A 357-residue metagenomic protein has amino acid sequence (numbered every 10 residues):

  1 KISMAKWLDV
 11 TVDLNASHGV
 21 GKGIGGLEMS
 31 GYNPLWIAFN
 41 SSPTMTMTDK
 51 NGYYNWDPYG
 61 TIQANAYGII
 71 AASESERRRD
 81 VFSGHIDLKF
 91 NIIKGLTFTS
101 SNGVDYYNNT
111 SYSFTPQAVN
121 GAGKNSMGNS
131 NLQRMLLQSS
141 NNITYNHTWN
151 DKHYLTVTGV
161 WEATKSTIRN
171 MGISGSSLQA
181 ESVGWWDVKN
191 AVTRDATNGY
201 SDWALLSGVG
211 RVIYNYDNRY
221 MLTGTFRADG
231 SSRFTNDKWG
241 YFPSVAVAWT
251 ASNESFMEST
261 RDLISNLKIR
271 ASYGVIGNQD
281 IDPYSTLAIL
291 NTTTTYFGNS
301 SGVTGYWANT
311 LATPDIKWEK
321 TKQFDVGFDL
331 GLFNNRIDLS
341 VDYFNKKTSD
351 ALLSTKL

Functional and structural regions predicted by a protein language model:
I2, L88-F90, Y145-H147, Y214-Y216 (+6 more regions): Residue-level signature of outer-membrane beta-barrel architecture
S3-S83, S101-L206, R233-F234, N253-Q323 (+2 more regions): Surface-exposed loop/interface segments of Gram-negative outer-membrane beta-barrel transport/assembly proteins
G95: Active-site and adjacent substrate-binding regions of carbohydrate-active enzymes
N141, P243-V247: One face of beta-strands
L206-Y216: Structured alpha-helical segments in the cores of large, soluble enzyme domains
N236-Y241: Short glycine/threonine-rich loop-to-helix capping motif typified by GTGT followed within a few residues by an Asp-Pro
D325-G327: Glycine-centered tight-turn and secondary-structure capping sites
V341: Active-/binding-site microenvironments in catalytic and ligand-binding cores
